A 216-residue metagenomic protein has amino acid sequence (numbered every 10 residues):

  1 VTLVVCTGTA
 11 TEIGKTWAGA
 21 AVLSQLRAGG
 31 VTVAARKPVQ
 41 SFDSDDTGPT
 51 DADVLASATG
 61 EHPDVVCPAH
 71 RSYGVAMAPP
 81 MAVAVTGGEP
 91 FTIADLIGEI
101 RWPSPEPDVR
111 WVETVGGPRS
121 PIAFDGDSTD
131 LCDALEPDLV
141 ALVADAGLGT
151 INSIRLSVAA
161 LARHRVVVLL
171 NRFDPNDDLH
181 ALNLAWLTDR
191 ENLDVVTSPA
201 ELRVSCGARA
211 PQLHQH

Functional and structural regions predicted by a protein language model:
V1-V5, T32: Extreme N-terminal starter segment of soluble prokaryotic enzymes
V5-A20: Glycine-rich phosphate-binding P-loop
W17-P90, E99-W102: N-terminal phosphate/diphosphate-binding loop that engages ATP/GTP or pyrophosphate donors across diverse enzyme folds
A21-V22, T114-L193: Conserved catalytic-core segment of NTP-binding enzymes
V31-T32, P103-D108, P137, R163: Short, high-confidence coil segments that cap the C-terminus of an alpha-helix and link into the following beta-strand
M77, T188-G207: Beta-strand-loop-alpha "switch" segments that mediate conformational coupling across diverse proteins
P79-I122, T129: Phosphate-binding/switch loop-helix module in NTP-utilizing enzymes
G98, S205-H216: NTP-binding/hydrolysis catalytic cores, primarily Walker-type P-loop NTPases
